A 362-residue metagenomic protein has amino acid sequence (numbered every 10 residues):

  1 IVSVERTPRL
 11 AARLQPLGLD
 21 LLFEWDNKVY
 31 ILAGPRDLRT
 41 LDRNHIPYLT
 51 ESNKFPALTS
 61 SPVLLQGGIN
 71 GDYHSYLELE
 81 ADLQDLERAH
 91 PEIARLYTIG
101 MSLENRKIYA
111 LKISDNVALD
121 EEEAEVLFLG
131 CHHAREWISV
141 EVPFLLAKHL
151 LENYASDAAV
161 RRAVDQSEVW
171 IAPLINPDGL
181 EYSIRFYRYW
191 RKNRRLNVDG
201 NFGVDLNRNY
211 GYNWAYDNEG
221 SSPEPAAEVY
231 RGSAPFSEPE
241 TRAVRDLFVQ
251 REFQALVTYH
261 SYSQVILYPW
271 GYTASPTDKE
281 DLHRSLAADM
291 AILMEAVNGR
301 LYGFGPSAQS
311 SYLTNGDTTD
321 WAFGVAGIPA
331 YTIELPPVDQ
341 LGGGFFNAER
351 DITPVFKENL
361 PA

Functional and structural regions predicted by a protein language model:
I1-E80, V338, T353-A362: Intrinsic-disorder/low-complexity accessory segments
L10, G34-D37, S75, L79-D82 (+7 more regions): Stable alpha-helical elements in mature extracytoplasmic
L21, Y30-L32, R95-G100, K107-K112 (+9 more regions): Structural recognition of the beta-strand scaffold that forms the well-ordered cores of secreted hydrolase catalytic
T40, T59-S60, E136-V140, G179-I184 (+2 more regions): Extracytoplasmic/secreted cell-surface and envelope-processing proteins
R43-I46, Q84, R88, A147-S156 (+4 more regions): Sec-exported extracytoplasmic/periplasmic mature domains
G71-V126, Y189-K192, V198, F202: Soluble metallo-hydrolase cores and metallopeptidase-like ectodomains found primarily in the secretory/periplasmic
I138-S183: Short helix-loop-beta-strand segments that form the rim/entrance of peptidase-like active sites
I184-R185, W190-A362: Metallocarboxypeptidase
